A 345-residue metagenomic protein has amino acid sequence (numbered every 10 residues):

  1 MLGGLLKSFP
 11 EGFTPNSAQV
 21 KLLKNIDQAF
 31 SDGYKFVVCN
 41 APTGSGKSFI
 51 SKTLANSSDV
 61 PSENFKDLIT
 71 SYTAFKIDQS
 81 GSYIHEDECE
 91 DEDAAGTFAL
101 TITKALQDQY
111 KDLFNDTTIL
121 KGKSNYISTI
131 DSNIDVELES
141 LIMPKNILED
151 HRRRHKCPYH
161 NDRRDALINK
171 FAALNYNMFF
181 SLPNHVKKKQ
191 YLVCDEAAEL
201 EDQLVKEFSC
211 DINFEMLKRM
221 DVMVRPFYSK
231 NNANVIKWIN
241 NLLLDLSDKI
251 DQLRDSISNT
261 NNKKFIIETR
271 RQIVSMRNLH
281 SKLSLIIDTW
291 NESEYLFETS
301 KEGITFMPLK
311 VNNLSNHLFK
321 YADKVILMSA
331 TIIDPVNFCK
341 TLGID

Functional and structural regions predicted by a protein language model:
L2-L6, D59-A172, F180, N234-R271 (+3 more regions): A substrate-engagement module of RecA-like helicase motors
G12-F30: N-terminal pre-P-loop "Q-motif" helix
S31-V38, K170, D323-K324: Pre-Walker A (Motif I) flank of P-loop NTPase domains
D32-L54: Walker A/P-loop
N40-G44, L217-W238, L242, V311 (+1 more regions): Conserved helicase ATPase motor motifs in RecA-like P-loop NTPase domains
H151-N169, P183, F265-D345: A contiguous, basic/glycine-rich beta-loop/short-helix subdomain that forms a polymer-engagement track
M178, K187-D221, E302: SF2 helicase catalytic motif II
D202-T260: Conserved phosphoryl-transfer catalytic core
